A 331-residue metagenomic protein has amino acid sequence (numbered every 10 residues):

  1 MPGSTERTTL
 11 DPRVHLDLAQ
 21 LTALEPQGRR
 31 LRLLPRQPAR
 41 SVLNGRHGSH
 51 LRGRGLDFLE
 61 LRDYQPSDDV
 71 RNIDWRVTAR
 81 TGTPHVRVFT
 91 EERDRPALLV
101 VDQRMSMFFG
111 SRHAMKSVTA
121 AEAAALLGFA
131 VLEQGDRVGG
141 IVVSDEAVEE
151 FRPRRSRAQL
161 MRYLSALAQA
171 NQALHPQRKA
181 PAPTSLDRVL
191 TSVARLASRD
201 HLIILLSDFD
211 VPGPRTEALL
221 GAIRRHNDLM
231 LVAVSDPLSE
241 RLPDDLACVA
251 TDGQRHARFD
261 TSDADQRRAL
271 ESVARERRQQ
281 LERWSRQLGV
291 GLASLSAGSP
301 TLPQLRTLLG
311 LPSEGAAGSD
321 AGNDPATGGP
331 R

Functional and structural regions predicted by a protein language model:
M1-H50, D63-D68, V77, G82 (+2 more regions): Exposed, interaction-prone extracellular/peripheral surfaces
L51-G55: A positional/architectural concept
E60: Acidic, metal-associated active-site segment
V70-N72: N-terminal juxtadomain amphipathic helix that follows a signal peptide/anchor or precedes a small N-terminal auxiliary
